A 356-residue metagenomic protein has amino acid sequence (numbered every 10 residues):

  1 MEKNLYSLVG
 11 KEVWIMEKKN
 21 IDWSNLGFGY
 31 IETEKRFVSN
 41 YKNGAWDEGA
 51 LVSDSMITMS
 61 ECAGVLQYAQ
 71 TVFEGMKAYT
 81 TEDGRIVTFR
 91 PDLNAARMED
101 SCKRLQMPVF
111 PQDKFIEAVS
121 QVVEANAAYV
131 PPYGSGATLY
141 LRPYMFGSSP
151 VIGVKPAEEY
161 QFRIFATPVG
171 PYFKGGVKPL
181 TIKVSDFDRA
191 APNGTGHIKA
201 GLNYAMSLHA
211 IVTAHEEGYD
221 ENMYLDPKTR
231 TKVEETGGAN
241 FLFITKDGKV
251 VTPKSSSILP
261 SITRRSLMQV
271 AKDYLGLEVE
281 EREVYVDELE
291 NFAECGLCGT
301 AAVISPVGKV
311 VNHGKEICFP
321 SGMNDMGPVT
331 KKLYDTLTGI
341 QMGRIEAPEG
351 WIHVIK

Functional and structural regions predicted by a protein language model:
E2-T33, K174, L225-K356: Conserved catalytic-core subdomain
L8-Q70: Intrinsically disordered, low-complexity, positively charged segments
D22, P91-N94, E99, K103-E217 (+1 more regions): Extended Lys/Arg-rich, glycine-bearing segments that form polyanion-binding/interaction patches within enzyme domains
Y30-Y41, L51, G64, V177-L225 (+1 more regions): Active-site-adjacent loop/helix segments that line or gate small-molecule/cofactor pockets in enzymes
F37-S39, M76-K77, R163, M223 (+1 more regions): Short beta-strand scaffold segments in enzyme catalytic cores
N40-D47, V72, Y79-G84, P91 (+5 more regions): Short acidic-glycine loop/turn motifs at beta-strand connectors
S60-K77, A301-S305: Conserved phosphate/anionic-ligand binding catalytic regions in large, soluble enzymes, centered on
